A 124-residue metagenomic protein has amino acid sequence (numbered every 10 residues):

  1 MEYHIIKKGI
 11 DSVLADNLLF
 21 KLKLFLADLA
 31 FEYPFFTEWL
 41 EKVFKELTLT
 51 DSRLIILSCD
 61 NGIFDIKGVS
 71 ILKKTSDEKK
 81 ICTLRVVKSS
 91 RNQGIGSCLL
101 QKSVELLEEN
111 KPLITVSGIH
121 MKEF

Functional and structural regions predicted by a protein language model:
M1-K42: Short amphipathic alpha-helix that is part of the acyltransferase structural core
V43-C59, K80: A short helix-loop-beta-strand connector motif used in the catalytic cores of GNAT acetyltransferases and, in some
L57-S58, S70-K74, V86: GNAT/GCN5-related N-acetyltransferase fold signature
G62-V69, K79: Glycine-rich phosphate/pyrophosphate-binding loop shared by adenosine-nucleotide-utilizing enzymes
D77-K88: Conserved acetyl-CoA binding element of GNAT-fold acetyltransferases
V86, N92-L106: Conserved acetyl-CoA-binding loop-helix of GNAT-fold acetyltransferases
L107-I119: Conserved GNAT acetyl-CoA-binding A-motif
E123-F124: Extended, composition-driven regions rather than compact fold-specific motifs
